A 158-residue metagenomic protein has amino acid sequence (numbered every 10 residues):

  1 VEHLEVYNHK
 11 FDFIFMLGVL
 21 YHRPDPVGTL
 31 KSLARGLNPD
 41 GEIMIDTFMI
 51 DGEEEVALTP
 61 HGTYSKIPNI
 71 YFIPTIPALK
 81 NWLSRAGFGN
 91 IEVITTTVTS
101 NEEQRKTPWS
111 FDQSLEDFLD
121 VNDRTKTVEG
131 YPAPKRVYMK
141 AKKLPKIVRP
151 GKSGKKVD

Functional and structural regions predicted by a protein language model:
E2-I14: A short acidic, Gly/Pro-enriched loop at the edge of an enzyme's catalytic core that lines a small-molecule cofactor
F11-P26: A short SAM/SAH-binding and catalytic strip from SAM-dependent methyltransferases
V27-E42, M49: A short glycine-rich, Lys/Arg-flanked "PGG" loop and its adjoining helix->strand segment in the class I
D40, D51-E53, T97-T99: Feature marks short, surface-exposed loop/turn motifs that line or immediately flank catalytic pockets and channel
M49-I70: Short, glycine-/aromatic-enriched active-site segment of Class I SAM-dependent methyltransferases
I70-V93: Short alpha-helix
G89-F118: Conserved catalytic loop of SAM-dependent methyltransferase domains
R124-D158: C-terminal lobe and adjacent flexible extensions of AdoMet/dcAdoMet transferase-like proteins
